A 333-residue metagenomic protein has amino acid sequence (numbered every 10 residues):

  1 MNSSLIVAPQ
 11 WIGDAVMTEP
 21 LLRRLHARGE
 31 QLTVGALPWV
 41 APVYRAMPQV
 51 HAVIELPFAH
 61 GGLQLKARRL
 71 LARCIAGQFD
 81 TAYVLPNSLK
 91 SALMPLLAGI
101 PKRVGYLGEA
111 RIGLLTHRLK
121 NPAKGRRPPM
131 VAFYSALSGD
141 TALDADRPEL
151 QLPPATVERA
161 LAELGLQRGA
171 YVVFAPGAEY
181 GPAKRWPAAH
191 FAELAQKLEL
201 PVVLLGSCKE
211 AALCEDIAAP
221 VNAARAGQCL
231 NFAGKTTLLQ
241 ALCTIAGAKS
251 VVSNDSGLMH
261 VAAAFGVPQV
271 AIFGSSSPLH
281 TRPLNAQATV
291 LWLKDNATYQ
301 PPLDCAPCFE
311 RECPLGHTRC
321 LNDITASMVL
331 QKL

Functional and structural regions predicted by a protein language model:
M1-L333: Catalytic machinery of carbohydrate-active enzymes, primarily nucleotide-sugar-dependent glycosyltransferases
